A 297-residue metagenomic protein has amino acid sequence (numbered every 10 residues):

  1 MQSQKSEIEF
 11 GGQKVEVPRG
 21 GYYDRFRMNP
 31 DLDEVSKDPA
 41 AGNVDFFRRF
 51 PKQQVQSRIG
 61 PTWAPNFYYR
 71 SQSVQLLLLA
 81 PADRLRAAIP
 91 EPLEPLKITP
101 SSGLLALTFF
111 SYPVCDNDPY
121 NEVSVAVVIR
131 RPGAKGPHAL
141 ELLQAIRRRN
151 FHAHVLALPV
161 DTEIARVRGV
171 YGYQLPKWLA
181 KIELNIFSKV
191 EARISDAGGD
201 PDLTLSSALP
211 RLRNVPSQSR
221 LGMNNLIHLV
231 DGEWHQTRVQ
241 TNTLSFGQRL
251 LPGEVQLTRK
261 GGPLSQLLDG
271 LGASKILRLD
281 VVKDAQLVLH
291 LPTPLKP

Functional and structural regions predicted by a protein language model:
M1-Q2, L85: Polar low-complexity intrinsically disordered regions
Q2-G60, A157-P297: Interaction-surface and assembly-scaffold signal
Q56-G60, A87-E91, A106-F110, V127 (+2 more regions): Short amphipathic alpha-helical surface micro-motifs
I59-L105: N-terminal ordered "arm"
N66, S111-P113, S265-L268: Hydrophobic alpha-helical segments, principally membrane-spanning helices and signal/leader peptides
Y68-S71, P100-S102, Y120, V239 (+2 more regions): A generic structural signal for short, non-catalytic loop/turn and secondary-structure boundary residues
L76-L78, V127, G253-L257: Short beta-strand element of the conserved SAM-dependent methyltransferase core
A106-P201: Aromatic- and glycine-enriched beta-alpha-beta binding-site module
